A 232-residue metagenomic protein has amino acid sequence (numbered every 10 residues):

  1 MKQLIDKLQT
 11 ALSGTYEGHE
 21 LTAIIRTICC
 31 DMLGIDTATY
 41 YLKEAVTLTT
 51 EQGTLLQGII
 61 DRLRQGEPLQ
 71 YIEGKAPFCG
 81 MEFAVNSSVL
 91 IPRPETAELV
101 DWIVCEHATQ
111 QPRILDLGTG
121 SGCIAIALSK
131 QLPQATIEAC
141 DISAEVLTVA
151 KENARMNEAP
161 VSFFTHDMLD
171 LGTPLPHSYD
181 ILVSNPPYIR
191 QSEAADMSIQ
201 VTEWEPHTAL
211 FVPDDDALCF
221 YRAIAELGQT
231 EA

Functional and structural regions predicted by a protein language model:
M1-I35, Y41: Non-catalytic accessory regions of SAM-dependent methyltransferases
I5, I25-R26, L56, L69 (+5 more regions): A general structural signal for well-ordered alpha-helical segments in protein cores
L12, A154, G228: Conserved hydrophobic residues forming the short capping helix/wall of the S-adenosyl-L-methionine
G14-E17, P133, A159, P206: Proline-centered flexible-loop/turn and helix-kink motifs
T27-C105: Conserved AdoMet
E95-D196, A223: Conserved SAM/SAH cofactor-binding pocket of Class I
Y188-F220: Mobile active-site "lid"/loop adjacent to the S-adenosyl-L-methionine
D214-A232: Conserved Class I SAM-dependent methyltransferase catalytic core
